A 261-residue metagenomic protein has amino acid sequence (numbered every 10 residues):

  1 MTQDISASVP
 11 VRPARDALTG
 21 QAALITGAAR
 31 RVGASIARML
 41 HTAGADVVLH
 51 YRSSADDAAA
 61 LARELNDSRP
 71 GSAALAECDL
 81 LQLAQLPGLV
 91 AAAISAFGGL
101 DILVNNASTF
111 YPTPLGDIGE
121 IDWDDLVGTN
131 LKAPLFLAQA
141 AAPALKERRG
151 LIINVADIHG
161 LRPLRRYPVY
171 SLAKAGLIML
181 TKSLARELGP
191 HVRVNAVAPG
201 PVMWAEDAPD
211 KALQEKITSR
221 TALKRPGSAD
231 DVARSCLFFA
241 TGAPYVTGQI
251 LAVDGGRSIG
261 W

Functional and structural regions predicted by a protein language model:
T2-R15, R162, C236-L237, T241-W261: Short C-terminal tail/terminal secondary-structure segment of NAD(P)H-dependent dehydrogenase/reductase domains
A22, A29-R31: Conserved glycine-rich cofactor-binding loop
P114-L115, D122-V127, I217: Substrate-binding pocket helix/loop in short-chain dehydrogenase/reductase
A138, A173, T181: Active-site helix of classical SDR
P143, A185-P190: Alpha-helical segment proximal to the catalytic Tyr-Lys
G189-R193, T247-G248: Short, small/polar-rich loop/turn modules that mediate ligand/substrate recognition or access, typified
T221-V232: A conserved structural motif in NAD(P)-dependent oxidoreductases
